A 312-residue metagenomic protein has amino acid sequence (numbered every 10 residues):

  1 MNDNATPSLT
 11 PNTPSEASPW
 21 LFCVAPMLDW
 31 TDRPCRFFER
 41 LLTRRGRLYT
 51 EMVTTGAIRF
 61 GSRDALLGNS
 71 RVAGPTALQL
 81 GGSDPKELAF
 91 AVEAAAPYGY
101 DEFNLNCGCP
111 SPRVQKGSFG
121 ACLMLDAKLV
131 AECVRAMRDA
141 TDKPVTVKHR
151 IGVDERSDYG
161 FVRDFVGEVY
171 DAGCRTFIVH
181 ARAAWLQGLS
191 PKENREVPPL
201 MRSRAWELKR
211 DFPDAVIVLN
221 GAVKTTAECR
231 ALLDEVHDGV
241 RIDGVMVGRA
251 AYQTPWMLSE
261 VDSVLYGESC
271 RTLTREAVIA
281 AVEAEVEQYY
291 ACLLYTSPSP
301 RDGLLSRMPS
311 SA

Functional and structural regions predicted by a protein language model:
A5-N12, E16, M27-D101: Glycine-rich, positively charged N-terminal anion/phosphate-binding segment
V24, E39, L78, L105 (+3 more regions): Conserved, mostly hydrophobic/aromatic
D29, H149-G152, V216-A227, R249-A251: Glycine-rich beta-to-alpha transition loops that act as phosphate-gripper elements at the mouths of alpha/beta enzyme
F90-A94, G160-D164, V223-D243: Catalytic cores of alpha/beta
E93-F103, R135-D211: Alpha/beta enzyme core
V240-L258: Glycine-rich phosphate-binding active-site loops on the catalytic face of alpha/beta enzymes
T254-S269: C-terminal helical cap(s) of enzyme catalytic domains, especially alpha/beta-barrels
Y295-D302: Conserved small/polar residues in nucleotide/adenosyl-binding loops
